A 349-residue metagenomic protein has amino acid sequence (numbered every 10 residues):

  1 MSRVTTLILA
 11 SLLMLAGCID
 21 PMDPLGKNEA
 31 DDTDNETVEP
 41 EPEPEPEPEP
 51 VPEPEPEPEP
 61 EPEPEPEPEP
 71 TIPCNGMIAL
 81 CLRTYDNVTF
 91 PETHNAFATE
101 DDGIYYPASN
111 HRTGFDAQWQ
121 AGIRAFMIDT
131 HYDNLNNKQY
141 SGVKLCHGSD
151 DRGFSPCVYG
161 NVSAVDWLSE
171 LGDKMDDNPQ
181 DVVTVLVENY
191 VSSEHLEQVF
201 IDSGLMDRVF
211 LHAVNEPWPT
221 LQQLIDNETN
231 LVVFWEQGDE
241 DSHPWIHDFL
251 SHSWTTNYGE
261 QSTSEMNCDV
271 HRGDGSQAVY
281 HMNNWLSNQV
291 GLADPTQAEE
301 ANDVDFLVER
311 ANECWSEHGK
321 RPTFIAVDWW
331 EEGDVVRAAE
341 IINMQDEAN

Functional and structural regions predicted by a protein language model:
M1-E41, V51: Secretory targeting signatures
D31-E69: Acidic, proline-/serine-/threonine-rich low-complexity intrinsically disordered repeat tracts
P68-N349: Catalytic cores of phosphodiester-bond hydrolases, prominently lipid phosphodiesterases
